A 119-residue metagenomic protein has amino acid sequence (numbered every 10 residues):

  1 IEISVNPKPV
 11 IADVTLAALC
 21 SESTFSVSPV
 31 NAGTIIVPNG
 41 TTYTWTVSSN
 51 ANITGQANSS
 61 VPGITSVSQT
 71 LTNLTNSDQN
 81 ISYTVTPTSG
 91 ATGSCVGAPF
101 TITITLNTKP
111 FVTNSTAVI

Functional and structural regions predicted by a protein language model:
I1-I119: Extracellular low-complexity Ser/Thr/Asn/Gly-rich intrinsically disordered segments
